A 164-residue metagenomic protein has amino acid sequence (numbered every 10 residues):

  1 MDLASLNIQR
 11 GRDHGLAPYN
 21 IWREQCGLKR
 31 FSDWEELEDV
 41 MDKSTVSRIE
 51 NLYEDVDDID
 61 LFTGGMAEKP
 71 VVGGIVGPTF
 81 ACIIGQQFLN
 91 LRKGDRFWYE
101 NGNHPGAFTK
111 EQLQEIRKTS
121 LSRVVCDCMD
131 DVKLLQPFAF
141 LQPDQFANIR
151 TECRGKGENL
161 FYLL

Functional and structural regions predicted by a protein language model:
M1-L164: Polyanionic, low-complexity segments and short acidic motifs
